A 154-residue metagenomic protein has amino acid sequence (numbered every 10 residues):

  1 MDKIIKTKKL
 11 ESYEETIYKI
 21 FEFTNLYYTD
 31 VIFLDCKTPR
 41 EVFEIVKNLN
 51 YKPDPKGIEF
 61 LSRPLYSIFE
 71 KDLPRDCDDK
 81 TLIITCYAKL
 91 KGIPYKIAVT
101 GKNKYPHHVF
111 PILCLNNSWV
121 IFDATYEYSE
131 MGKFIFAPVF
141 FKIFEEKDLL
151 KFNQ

Functional and structural regions predicted by a protein language model:
M1-Q154: A structural boundary/capping signal
